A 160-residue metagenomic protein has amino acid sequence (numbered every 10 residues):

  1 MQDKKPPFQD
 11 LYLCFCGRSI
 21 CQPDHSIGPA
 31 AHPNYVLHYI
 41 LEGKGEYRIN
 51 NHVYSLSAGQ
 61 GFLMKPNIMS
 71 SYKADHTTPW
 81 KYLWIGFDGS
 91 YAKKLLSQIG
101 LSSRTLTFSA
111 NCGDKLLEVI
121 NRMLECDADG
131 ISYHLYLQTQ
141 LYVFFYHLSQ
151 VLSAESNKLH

Functional and structural regions predicted by a protein language model:
M1-G61, I68, H76, I99-L106: Generic protein-terminus/edge-of-domain signal
G28-P29, R48-I49, K73, L95 (+3 more regions): Short, hydrophobic secondary-structure boundary micro-motifs
E42-G43, P66-I68, S90-K93, I99-G100 (+1 more regions): Short, surface-exposed, polar/charged, turn-prone segments marking secondary-structure boundaries
V53, N67-Y91: Ligand-binding loop in jelly-roll beta-barrel domains
S57, K93-K94: DNA-contacting interfaces and partner/effector-binding or oligomerization modules in DNA-centric proteins
M64, W84, F108, Y136: Small/polar loops that bind or transfer phosphate-bearing groups
S90-Y91, A110-H160: An amphipathic alpha-helical interaction segment
